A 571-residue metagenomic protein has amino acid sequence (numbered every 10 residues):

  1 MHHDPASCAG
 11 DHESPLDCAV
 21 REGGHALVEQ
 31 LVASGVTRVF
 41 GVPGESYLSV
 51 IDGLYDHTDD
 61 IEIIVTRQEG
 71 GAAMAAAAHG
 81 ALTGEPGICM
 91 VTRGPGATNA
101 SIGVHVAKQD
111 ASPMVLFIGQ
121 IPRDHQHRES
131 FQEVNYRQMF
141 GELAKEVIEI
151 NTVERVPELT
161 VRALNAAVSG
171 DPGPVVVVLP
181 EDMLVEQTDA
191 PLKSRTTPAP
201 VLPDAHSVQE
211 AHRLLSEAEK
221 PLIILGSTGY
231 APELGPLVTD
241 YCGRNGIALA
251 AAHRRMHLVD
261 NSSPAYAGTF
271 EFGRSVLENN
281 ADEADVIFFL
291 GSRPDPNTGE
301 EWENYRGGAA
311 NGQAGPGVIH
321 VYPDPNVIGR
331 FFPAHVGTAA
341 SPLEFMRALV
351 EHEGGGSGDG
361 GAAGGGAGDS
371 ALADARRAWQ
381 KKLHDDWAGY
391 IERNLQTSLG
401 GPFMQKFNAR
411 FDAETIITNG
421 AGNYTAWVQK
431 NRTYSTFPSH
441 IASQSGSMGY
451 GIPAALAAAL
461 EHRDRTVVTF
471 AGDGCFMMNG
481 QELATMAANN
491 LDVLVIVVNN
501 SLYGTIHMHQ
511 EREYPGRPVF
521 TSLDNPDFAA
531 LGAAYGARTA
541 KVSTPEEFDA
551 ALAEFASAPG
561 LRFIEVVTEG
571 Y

Functional and structural regions predicted by a protein language model:
H2-C18, E154, R213, A314-A421 (+1 more regions): Phosphate/pyrophosphate-binding active-site segments
H2-P5, M183-D204, N297-T298, E303 (+2 more regions): Glycine/aspartate-rich loop-and-adjacent alpha/beta segment that forms the canonical ThDP
C8, I118-L159, R255-R376: Glycine-rich, acidic loop regions that bind phosphate or pyrophosphate groups
D11, R162, A166-E217, G355: Conformationally flexible catalytic loops at phosphate/diphosphate-handling active centers
G24-S34, V42-E45, V50-Y55, A378-H462: Active-site diphosphate/adenylate-binding microenvironment
T37-F40, I61-I64, L82-I121, I224-S227 (+3 more regions): A short, small-residue-rich loop immediately preceding and capping a beta-strand
A81, S227-I319, T433-D464, M477-Q481 (+2 more regions): Glycine-rich, anion-gripping cofactor-binding loops and their flanking helix/strand elements in enzyme active sites
F117, Q126-Q132, A265, T269-F272 (+6 more regions): Thiamine diphosphate
